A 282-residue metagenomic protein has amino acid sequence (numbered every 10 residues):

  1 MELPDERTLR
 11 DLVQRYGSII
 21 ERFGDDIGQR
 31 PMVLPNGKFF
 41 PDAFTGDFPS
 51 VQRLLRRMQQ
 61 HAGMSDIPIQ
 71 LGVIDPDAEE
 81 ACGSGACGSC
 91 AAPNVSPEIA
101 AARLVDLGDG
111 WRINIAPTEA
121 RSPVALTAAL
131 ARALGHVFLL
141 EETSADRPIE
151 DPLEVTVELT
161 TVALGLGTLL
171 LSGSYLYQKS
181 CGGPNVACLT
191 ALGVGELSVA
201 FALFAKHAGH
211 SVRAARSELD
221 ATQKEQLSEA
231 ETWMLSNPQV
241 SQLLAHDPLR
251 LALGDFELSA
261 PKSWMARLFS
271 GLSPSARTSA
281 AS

Functional and structural regions predicted by a protein language model:
L3, R7-R10, Q14-E21, N185-S282: Pan-zinc metallopeptidase signature
I20, G24-W111, T118-V124: Auxiliary, metal-adjacent structural segments of Zn-dependent hydrolase domains
M58-Q60, R132, T160, L164: Structured N-terminal alpha/beta-domain signature that marks small ligand/cofactor-binding or signaling modules
P68-D77, A129, A145, L153 (+1 more regions): Hydrophobic alpha-helical segments that drive targeting, anchoring, or assembly
N94, E142-R147: Metzincin-family zinc-dependent endopeptidase catalytic domain
W111-L130, P148-P152: Short pre-active-site segment immediately N-terminal to the catalytic Zn-binding motif
A125-S144: Active-site recognition of the HExxH zinc-binding catalytic motif
I149-L189: Post-HExxH zinc-binding segment in Zn-dependent metallohydrolases
